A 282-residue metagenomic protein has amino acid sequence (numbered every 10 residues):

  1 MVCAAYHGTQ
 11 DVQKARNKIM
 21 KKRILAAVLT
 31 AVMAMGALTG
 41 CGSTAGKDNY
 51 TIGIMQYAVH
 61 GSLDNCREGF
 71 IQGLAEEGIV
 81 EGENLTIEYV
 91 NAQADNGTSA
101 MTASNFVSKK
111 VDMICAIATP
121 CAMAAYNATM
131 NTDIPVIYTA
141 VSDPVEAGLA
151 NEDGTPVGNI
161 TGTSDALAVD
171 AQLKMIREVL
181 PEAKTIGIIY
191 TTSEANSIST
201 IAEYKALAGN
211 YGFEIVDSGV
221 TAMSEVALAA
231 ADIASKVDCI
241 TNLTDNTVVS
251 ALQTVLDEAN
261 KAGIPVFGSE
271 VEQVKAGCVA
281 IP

Functional and structural regions predicted by a protein language model:
M1-T51, E76-V80: Short, low-complexity disordered leader/linker segments with a strong preference for bacterial N-terminal type II
G42-G53, I79-N84, E152, P156 (+1 more regions): Immediate post-signal peptide segment of exported/extracytoplasmic ligand-binding proteins
T51-E77, E88-G97, S193-S197, T247-S250: Extracytoplasmic "Venus flytrap"
I52, F70, T161-G209: An alpha-beta-alpha
T86-S108, S218-A234: Structural motif
N91-N151, D245-N260, I264-G268: Beta-alpha junction/loop-to-helix N-cap segments that form part of ligand/metal-binding clefts
E146-R177, K275-P282: Short beta-strand elements at the ligand-binding edges of bilobed clamshell
I189, A195-I264, E270: Pocket-lining segment of extracytoplasmic ligand-binding domains
